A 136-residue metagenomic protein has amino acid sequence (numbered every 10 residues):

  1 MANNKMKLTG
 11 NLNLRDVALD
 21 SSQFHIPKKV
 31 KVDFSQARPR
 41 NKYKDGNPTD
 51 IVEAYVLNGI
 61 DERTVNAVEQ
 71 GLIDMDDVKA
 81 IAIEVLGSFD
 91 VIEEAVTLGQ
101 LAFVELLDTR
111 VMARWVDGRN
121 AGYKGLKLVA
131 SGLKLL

Functional and structural regions predicted by a protein language model:
M1-L136: OB-fold and OB-like single-stranded nucleic-acid-recognition modules and their adjacent interaction interfaces
